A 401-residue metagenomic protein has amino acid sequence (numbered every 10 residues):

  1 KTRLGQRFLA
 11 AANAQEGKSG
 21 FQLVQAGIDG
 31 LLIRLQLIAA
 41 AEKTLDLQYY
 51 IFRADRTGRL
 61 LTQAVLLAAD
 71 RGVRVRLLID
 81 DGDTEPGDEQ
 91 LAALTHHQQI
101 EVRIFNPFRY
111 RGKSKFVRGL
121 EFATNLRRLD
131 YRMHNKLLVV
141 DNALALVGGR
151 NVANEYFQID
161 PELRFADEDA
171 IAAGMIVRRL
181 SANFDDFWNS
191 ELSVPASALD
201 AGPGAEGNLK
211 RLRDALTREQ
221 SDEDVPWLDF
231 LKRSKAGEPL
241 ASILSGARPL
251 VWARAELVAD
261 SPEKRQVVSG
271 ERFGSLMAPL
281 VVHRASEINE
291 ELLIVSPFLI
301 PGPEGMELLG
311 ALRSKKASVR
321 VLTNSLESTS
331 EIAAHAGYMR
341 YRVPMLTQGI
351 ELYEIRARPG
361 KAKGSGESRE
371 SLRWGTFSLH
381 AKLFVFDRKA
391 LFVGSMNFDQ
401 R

Functional and structural regions predicted by a protein language model:
K1-K136, V140-R401: Charged, low-complexity intrinsically disordered terminal segments
